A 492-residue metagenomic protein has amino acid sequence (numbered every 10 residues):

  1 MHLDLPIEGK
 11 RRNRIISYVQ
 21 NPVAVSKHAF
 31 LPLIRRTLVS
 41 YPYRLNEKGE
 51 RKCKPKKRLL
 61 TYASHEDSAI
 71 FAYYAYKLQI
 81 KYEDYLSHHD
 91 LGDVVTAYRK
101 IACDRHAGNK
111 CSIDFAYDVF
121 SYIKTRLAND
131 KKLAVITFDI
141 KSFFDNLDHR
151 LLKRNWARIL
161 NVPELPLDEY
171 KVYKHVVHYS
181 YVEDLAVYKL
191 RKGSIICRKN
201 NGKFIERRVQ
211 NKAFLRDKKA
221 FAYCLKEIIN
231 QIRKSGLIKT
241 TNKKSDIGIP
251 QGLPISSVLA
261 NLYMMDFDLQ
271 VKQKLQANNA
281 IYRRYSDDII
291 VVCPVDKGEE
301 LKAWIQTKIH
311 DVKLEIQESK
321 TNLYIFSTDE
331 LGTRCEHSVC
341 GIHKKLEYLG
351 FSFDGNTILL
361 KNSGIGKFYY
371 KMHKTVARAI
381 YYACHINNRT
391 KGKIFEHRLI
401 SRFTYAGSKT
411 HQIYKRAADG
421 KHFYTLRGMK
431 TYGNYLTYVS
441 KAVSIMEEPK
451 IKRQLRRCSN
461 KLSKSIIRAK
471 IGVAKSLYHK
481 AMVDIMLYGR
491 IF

Functional and structural regions predicted by a protein language model:
M1-C53, S459-F492: Non-catalytic, polymerase-adjacent accessory regions of viral genome-replication enzymes
L33, T37-A72, H89-G108, K192-V209 (+2 more regions): Short, conserved non-catalytic motifs in the polymerase core
P42-Y43, Y82-D84, D145-D148, K153-N155 (+1 more regions): Short helix/loop capping segments that flank catalytic or ligand/cofactor-binding pockets
S64, S68, A72-Y76, I80 (+4 more regions): Right-hand nucleic-acid polymerase module
A75-H149, Y170-G193: Active-site-proximal segment of RNA-dependent polymerases
D130-S286, I290-A303, H343: Conserved polymerase palm-domain catalytic core
K174-L190, T321-S338: Short, conserved secondary-structure transition motifs
V295-E318: Helical (often loop-to-helix) elements that flank the catalytic cores of nucleotide-handling enzymes
